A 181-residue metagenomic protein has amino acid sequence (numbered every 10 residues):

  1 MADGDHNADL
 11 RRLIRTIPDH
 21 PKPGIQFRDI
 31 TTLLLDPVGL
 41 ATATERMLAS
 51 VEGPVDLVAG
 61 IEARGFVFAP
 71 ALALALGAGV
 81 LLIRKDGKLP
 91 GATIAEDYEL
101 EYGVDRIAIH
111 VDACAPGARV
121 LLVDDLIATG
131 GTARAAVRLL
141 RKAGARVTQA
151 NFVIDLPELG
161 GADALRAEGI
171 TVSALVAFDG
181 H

Functional and structural regions predicted by a protein language model:
M1-H181: PRPP-associated nucleotide enzymes
